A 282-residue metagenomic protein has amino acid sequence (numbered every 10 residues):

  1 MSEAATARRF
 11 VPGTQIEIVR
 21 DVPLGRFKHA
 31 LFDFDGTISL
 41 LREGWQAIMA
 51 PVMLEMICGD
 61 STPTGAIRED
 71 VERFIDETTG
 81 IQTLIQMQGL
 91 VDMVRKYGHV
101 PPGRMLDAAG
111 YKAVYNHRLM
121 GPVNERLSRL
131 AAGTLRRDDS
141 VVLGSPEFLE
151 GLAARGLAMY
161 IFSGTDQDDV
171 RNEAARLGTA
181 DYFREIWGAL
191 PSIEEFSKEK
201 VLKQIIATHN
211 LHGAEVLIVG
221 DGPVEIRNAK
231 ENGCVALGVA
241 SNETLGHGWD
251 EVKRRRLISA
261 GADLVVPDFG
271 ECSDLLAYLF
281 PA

Functional and structural regions predicted by a protein language model:
E3-E69: Active-site neighborhood of HAD-like aspartate-dependent phosphohydrolases
I16, D92-E147: Metal-dependent phosphoesterase signature
R20, L31, G121-I161, R171 (+1 more regions): Short, acidic loop-to-helix structural element flanking the phosphoryl-transfer center in phosphate-processing enzymes
Q46-G98, E125, R129: Conserved phosphoryl-transfer catalytic core
R136, P146-Y160, G164-L190, A207 (+1 more regions): Substrate-recognition/cap helix-loop segment adjacent to the acidic, metal-dependent catalytic center of Asp-based
S197-A229: Conserved Lys-Pro-Asp/Glu-containing loop-to-beta segment of HAD-superfamily phosphomonoesterases, centered on
V219-L264: Acidic, Mg2+-coordinating phosphoryl-transfer loop and its flanking beta/alpha structural elements, shared across
D263-E271: Short acidic-hydrophobic, aromatic-tinged amphipathic segments that line or gate anion-handling sites
